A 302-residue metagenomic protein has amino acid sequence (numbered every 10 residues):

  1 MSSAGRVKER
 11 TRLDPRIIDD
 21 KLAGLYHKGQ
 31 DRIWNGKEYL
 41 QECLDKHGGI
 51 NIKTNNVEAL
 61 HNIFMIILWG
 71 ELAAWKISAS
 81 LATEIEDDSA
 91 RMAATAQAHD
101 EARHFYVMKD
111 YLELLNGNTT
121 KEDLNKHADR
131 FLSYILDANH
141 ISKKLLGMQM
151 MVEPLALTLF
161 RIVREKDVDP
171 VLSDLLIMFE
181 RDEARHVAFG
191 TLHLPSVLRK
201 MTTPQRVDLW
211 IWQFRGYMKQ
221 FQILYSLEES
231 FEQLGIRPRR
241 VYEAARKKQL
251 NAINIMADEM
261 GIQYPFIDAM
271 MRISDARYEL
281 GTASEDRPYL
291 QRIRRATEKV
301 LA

Functional and structural regions predicted by a protein language model:
M1-M92, E113-D129, A138-K143, M201-P204 (+1 more regions): Terminal targeting/low-complexity segments that flank the catalytic cores of oxidoreductases
I67-W75, Q97-L112, L146-L157, F179-G190 (+2 more regions): Alpha-helical transition-metal enzyme core signature, strongest for iron centers
S78-A82, T95, R161-R164, L176-I177 (+2 more regions): Amphipathic alpha-helical segments within well-ordered protein domains
I85-E86, R164-V168, E180: Short helix-loop-helix connector
M92-A96, D174-I177, V207-D208: Short, charged, amphipathic alpha-helical segments
L115-L132, D137-D167, L172: All-alpha helical catalytic cores of prenyl diphosphate-utilizing isoprenoid enzymes
V168, T191-S196, K200-V207: Soluble, non-transmembrane catalytic domains of enzymes that act on hydrophobic metabolites at membranes
L172-L175, D182: Hydrophobic, aromatic-enriched interface-forming segments
